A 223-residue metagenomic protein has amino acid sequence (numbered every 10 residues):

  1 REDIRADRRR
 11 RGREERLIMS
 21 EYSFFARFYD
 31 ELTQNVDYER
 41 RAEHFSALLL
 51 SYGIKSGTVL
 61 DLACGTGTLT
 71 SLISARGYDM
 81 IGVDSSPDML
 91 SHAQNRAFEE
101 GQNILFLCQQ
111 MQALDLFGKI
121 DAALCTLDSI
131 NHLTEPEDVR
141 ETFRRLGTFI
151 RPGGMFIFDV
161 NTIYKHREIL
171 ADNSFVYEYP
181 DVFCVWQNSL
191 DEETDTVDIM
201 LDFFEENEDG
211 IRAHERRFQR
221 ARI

Functional and structural regions predicted by a protein language model:
R8-I18: Short, Lys/Arg-enriched N-terminal segments with co-localized hydrophobic residues within the first ~10-30 amino acids
I18-K55: Conserved class I S-adenosyl-L-methionine
S56-A63: Conserved class I S-adenosyl-L-methionine
L60, T68-A113: Class I SAM-dependent methyltransferase SAM/SAH-binding core
D115-A122: A short acidic, Gly/Pro-enriched loop at the edge of an enzyme's catalytic core that lines a small-molecule cofactor
T126-D128: Residues lining the SAM
R140-P152: A short glycine-rich, Lys/Arg-flanked "PGG" loop and its adjoining helix->strand segment in the class I
I157-I223: SAM-dependent methyltransferase
